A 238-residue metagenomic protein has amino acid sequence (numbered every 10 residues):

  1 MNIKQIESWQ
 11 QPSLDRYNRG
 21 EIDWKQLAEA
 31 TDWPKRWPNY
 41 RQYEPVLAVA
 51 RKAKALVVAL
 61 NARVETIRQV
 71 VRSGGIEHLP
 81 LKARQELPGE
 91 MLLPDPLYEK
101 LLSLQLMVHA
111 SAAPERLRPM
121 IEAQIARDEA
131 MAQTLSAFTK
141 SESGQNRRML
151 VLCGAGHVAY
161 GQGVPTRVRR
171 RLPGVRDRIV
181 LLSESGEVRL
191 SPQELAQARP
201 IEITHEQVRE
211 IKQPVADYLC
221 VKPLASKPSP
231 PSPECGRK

Functional and structural regions predicted by a protein language model:
M1-N2, L56-N61, V151-L152, I179-L181: A structural signal for short, well-ordered beta-strand segments and their strand-loop junctions that often border
I3-S8, R63-I67, A155-A159, E184-E187: Solvent-exposed loop/turn segments at secondary-structure junctions within structured extracellular/periplasmic domains
K4, K25, K35, K52-K54 (+8 more regions): Context-gated lysine
W9-F138: A substrate-binding/cap region within the structured catalytic cores of diverse enzymes
A50, R148-L152: Beta-strand elements within well-structured catalytic alpha/beta cores of enzymes that handle phosphate/sulfate esters
A123, R127, C153-Y160: Short amphipathic alpha-helical interaction segments
T139, S143, R147, H157-K238: C-terminal regions of proteins
